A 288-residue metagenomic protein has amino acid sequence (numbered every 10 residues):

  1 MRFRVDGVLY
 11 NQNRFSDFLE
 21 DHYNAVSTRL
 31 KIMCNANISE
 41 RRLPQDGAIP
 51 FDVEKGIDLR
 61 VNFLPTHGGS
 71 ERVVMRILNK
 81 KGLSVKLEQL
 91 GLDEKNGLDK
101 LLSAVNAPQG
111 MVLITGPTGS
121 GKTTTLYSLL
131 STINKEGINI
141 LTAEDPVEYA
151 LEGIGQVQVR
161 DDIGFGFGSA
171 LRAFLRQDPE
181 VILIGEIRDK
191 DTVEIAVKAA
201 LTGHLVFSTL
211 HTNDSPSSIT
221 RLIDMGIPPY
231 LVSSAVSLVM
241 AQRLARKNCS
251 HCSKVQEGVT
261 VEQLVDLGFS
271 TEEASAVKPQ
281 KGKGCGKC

Functional and structural regions predicted by a protein language model:
M1-S120, T125: N-terminal "pre-motor" subdomain/linker immediately upstream of P-loop NTPase catalytic cores
R2-R4, A48-P50, D58-N62, V74-R76 (+8 more regions): Structured core elements
G7-L9, L19-E20, K55-G56, L64-G68 (+8 more regions): Conserved nucleotide-binding/hydrolysis micro-motifs of P-loop NTPases
G7-V8, G155-V157, D266: Short glycine/proline- and charge-enriched loop/turn segments that cap or connect secondary-structure elements
V8-Y10, K31-I38, E54, L64 (+11 more regions): Non-catalytic alpha-helical coupling and interface elements of nucleotide-dependent molecular machines and regulators
S16-Y23, G91-E94, S120-T123, D189-K190 (+4 more regions): Conserved phosphate/pyrophosphate-binding and hydrolysis machinery centered on Walker-type P-loop NTPases, extending
L102-V112, T123-R246: Switch/coupling sub-region of P-loop NTPases
T212-C288: Cys/His-rich Zn2+-binding cysteine-cluster or related metal-binding knuckle/ribbon modules and their
